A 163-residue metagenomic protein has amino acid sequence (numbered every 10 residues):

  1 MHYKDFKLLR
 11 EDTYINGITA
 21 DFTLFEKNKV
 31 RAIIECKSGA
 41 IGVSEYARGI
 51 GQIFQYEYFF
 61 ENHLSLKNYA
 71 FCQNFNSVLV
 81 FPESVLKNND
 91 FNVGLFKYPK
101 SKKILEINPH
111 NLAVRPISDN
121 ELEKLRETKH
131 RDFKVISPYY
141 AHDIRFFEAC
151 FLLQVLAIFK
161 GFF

Functional and structural regions predicted by a protein language model:
M1-K29, E45: Active-site metal-binding core of divalent-cation-utilizing nuclease and nuclease-like domains
L8, D21-L24, I34, S77-V80 (+1 more regions): Hydrophobic beta-strand residues in large extracellular and virion-surface proteins
F22-L24, N28-A40, Y56: Conserved catalytic cores of phosphodiester-cleaving nucleases, focusing on short active-site segments
I33-C36, Y46-I50: Long, contiguous hydrophobic alpha-helical segments, chiefly transmembrane helices and signal peptides
G42-Y46, E57-V114: Nucleic-acid nuclease catalytic cores
V93-F163: Non-catalytic C-terminal interaction segments of nucleic acid-processing enzymes
